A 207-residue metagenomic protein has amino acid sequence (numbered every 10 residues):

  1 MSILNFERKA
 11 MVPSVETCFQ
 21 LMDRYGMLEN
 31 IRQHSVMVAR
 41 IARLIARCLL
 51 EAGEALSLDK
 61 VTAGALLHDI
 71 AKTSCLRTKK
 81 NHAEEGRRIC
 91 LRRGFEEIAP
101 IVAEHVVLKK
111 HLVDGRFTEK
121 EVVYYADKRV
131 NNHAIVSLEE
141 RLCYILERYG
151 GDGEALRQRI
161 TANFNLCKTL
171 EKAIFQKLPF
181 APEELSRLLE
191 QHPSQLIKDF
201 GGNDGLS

Functional and structural regions predicted by a protein language model:
M1-T78, A134: Acidic/His-rich, divalent-metal-binding segments that scaffold phosphate/diphosphate chemistry
S2-F6, A10, A99-K109, L142-L156 (+2 more regions): Short secondary-structure transition/capping segments
V12, R32, V36, E154-R157 (+1 more regions): Electropositive phosphate-/nucleotide-binding environments in soluble metabolic enzymes
S14-C18, H34, I41, H82 (+3 more regions): General structural feature for long, well-ordered alpha-helical segments within catalytic domains of soluble enzymes
M27, E51-D152: Divalent metal-dependent catalytic cores for phosphoryl transfer on phosphate-bearing substrates
M27-N30, L44-E51, E147, G151 (+3 more regions): Generic secondary-structure signature for well-ordered alpha-helical cores
L156-S207: Charged phosphate-binding loop/patch that engages nucleotide di/tri-phosphates or the phosphate backbone of nucleic
